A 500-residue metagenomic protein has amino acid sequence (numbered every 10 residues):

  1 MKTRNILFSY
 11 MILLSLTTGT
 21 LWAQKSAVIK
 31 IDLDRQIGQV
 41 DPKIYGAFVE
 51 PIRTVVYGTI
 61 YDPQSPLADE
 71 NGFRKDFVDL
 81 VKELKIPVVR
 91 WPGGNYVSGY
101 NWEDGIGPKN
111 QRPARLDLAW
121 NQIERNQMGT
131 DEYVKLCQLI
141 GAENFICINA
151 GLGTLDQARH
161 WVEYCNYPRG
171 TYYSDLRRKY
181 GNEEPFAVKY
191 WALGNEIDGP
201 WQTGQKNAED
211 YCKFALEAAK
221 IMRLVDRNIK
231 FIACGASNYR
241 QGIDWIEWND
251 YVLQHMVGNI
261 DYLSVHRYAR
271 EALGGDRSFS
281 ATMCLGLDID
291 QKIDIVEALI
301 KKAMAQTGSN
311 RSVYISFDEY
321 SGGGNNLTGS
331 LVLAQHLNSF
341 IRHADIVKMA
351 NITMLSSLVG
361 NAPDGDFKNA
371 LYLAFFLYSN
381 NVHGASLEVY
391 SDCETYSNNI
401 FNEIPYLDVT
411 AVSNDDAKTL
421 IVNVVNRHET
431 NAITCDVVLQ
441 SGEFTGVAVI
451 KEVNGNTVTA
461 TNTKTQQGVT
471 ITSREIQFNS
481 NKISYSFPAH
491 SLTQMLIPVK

Functional and structural regions predicted by a protein language model:
M1-S26: Bacterial Sec-dependent N-terminal signal peptides
W22-W248, L253-Y262, D290, D294-K500: Non-catalytic accessory regions flanking glycosidase/transglycosidase catalytic cores in CAZymes
R267-C284: Active-site His/acidic residue clusters
